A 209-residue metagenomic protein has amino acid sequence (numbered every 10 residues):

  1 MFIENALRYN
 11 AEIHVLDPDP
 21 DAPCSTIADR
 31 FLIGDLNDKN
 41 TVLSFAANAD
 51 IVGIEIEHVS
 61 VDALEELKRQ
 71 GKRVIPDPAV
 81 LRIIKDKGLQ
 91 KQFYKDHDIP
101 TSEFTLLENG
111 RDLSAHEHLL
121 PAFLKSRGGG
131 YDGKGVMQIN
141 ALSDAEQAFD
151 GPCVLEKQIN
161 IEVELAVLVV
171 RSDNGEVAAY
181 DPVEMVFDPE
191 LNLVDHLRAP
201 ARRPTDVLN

Functional and structural regions predicted by a protein language model:
M1-V80, I84-K85: ATP-binding N-terminal substructure of ATP-dependent carboxylate-amine bond-forming enzymes
L16, I54, V74-P76, E103-L106 (+2 more regions): General beta-strand structural signal in soluble alpha/beta enzymes
R30-G34, Q70-G71, Q92-K95, A122 (+2 more regions): Short, hinge-like loop/turn segments at secondary-structure boundaries
K39-N48, R111-H118, S143-E146: Short amphipathic alpha-helix with an adjacent loop that forms part of the alpha/beta core around
E57-V59, R127-G129, V170: Short glycine-rich anion-binding loops that position phosphate/pyrophosphate groups of nucleotides and phosphorylated
P76-G135, L142: A conserved helix-loop-beta module that forms one wall/lid of the active-site cleft in ATP-utilizing catalytic domains
G135-N209: Internal nucleotide-binding/catalytic subdomain
